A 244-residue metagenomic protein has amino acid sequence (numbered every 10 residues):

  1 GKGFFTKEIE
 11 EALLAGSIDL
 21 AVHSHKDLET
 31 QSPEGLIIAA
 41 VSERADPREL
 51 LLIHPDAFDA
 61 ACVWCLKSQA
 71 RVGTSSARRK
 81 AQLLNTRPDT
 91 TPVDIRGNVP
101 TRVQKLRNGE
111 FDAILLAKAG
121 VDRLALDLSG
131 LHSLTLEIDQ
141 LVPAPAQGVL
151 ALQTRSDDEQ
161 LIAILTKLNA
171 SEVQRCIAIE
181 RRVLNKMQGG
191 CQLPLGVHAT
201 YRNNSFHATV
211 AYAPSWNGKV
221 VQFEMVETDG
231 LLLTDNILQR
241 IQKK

Functional and structural regions predicted by a protein language model:
G1-K2, I38-V41, E110, L131-S133: Short, hinge-like loop/turn segments at secondary-structure boundaries
G1-L20: Short, structured active-site "lid" loops
G16, S68, G109: Structured loop/turn residues at beta-strand edges in well-structured enzyme cores
H25, N85-K244: Small-molecule-sensing regulatory modules
H25-K26, E34-D89: A conserved helix-loop-strand patch within extracytoplasmic ligand-binding domains of the periplasmic binding
